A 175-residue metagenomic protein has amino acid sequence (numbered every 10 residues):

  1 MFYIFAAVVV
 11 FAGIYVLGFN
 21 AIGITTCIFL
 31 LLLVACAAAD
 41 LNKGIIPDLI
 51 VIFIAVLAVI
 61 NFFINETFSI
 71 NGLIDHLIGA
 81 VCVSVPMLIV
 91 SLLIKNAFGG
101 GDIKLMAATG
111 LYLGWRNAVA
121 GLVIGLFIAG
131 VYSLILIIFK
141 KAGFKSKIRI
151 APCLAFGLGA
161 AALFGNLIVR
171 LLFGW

Functional and structural regions predicted by a protein language model:
M1, I128-F139: Alpha-helical transmembrane segments within multi-pass membrane transporters and channels
M1-N20, R170-W175: N-terminal transmembrane signal-anchor/hairpin module of polytopic inner-membrane proteins
Y3-V8, V51-A58, I103-L105, I150-A155: Core segments of transmembrane alpha-helices that mediate helix-helix packing or line hydrophobic substrate/ligand
A6-V10, N61, V83-M87, I128-Y132 (+3 more regions): Alpha-helical transmembrane segments of multipass membrane proteins
I14, G18, N42, S91-K95 (+5 more regions): Membrane-water interface at transmembrane helix exits
I24-V131, L171-W175: Functional transmembrane core segments of multi-pass inner-membrane proteins
I135-A160: Interfacial loop-to-transmembrane junctions
I150, F156-W175: C-terminal domain-closing interface element
